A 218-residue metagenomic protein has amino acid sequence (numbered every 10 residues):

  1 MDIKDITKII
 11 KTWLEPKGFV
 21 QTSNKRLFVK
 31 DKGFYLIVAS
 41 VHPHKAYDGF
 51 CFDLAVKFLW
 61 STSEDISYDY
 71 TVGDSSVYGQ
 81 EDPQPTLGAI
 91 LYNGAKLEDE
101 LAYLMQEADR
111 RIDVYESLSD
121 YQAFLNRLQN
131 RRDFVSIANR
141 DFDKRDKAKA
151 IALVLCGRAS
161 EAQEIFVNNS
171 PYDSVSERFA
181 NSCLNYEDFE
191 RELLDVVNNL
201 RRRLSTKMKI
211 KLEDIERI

Functional and structural regions predicted by a protein language model:
D2-I3, V29-I218: Intrinsically disordered, low-complexity regulatory regions enriched in serine/threonine/proline and acidic residues
D2-T22: Amphipathic alpha-helical segments
S23-F28: Long, charged, glycine-rich C-terminal linkers/tails
